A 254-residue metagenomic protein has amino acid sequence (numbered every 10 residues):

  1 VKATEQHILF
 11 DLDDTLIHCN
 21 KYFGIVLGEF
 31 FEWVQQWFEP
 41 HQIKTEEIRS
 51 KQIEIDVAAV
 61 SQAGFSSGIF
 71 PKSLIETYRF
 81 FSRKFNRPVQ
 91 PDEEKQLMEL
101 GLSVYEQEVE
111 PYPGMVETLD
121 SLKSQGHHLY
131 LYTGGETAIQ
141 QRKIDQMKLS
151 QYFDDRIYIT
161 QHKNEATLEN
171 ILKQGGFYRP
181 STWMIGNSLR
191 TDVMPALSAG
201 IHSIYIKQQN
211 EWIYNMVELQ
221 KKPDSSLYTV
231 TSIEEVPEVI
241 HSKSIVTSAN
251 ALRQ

Functional and structural regions predicted by a protein language model:
V1-E5, V116, D120-K123, E136-Q254: Asp-based, Mg2+/Mn2+-dependent phosphohydrolase catalytic module
V1-S50: Active-site neighborhood of HAD-like aspartate-dependent phosphohydrolases
E29, W33, W37, T118-H127: A short, Lys/Arg-enriched amphipathic alpha-helix followed by its capping loop at the start of a domain
Q35-I53, R83-L97, Y152-R156: Short, surface-exposed acidic
I53-S103: A metal-dependent, Asp-based hydrolase signature
R87-P88, K95-E117, S121, Q125: Long amphipathic N-terminal alpha/beta scaffold segment
T133: Conserved SAM-binding loop
